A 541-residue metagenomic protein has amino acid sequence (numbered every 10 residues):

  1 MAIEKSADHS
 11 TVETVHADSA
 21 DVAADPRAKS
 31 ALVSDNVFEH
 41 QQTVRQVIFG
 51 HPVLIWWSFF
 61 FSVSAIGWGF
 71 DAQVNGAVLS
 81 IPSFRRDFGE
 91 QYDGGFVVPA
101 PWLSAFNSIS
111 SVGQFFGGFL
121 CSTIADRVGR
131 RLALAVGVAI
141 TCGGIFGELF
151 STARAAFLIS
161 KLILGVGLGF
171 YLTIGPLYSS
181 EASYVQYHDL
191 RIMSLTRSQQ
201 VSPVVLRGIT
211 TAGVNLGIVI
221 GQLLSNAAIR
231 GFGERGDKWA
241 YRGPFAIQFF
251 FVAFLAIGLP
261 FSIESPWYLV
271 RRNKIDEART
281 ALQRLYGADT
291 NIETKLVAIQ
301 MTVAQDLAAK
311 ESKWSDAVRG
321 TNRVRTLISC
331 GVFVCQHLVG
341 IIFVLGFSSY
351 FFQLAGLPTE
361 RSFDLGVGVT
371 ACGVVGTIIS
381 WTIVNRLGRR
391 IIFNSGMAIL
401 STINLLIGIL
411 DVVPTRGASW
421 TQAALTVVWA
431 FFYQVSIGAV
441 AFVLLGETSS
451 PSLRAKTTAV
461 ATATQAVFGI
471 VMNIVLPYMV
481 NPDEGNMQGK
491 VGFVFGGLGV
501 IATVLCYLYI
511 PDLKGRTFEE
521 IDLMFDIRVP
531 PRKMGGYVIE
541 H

Functional and structural regions predicted by a protein language model:
A2-G287, A304-H541: Alpha-helical transmembrane bundle of multi-pass membrane proteins
I292-A304: Short, well-structured alpha-helical segments
